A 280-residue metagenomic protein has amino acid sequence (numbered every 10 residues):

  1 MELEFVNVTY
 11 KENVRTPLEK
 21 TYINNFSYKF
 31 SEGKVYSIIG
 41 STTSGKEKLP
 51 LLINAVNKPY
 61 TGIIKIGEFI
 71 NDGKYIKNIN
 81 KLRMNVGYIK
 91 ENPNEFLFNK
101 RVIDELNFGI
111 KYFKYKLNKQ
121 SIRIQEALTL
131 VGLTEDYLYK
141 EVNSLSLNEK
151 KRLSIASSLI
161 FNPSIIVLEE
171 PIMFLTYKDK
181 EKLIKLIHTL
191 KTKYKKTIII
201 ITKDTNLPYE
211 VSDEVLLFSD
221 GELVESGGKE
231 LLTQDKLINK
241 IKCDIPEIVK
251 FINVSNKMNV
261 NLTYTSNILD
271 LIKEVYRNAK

Functional and structural regions predicted by a protein language model:
N54: Helix-to-loop junction immediately C-terminal to a conserved catalytic motif
I63-K81: ABC ATPase NBD Q-loop/coupling interface
K119-Y137: Conserved ABC ATPase "signature" region
E141-L145: Conserved ABC ATPase signature
I155: Hydrophobic anchor residue at the start of the ABC signature
T202-K203: H-loop/switch region of ABC-family ATPase nucleotide-binding domains
E222-I245: Conserved beta-strand-loop-alpha-helix hinge in the C-terminal portion of ABC ATPase nucleotide-binding domains
